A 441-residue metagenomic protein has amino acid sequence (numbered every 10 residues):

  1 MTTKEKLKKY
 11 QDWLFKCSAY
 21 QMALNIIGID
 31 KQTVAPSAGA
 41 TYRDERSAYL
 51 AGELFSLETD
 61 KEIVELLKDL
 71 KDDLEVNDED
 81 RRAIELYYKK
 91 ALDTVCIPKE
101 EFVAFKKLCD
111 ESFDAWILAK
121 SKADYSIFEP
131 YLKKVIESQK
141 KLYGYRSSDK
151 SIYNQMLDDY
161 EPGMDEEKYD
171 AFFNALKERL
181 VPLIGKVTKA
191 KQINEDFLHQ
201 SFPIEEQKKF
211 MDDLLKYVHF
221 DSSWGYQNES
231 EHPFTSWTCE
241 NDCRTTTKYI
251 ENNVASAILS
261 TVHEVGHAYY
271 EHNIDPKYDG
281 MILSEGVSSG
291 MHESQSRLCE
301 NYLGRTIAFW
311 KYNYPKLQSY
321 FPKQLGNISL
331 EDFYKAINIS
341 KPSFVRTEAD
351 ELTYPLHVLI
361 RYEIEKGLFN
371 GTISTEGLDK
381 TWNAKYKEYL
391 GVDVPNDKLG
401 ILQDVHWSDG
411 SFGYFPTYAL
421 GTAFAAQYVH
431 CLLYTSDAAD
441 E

Functional and structural regions predicted by a protein language model:
T2-P162: A well-structured
K107-V254: Contiguous, non-catalytic segments that form substrate-binding/exosite surfaces or channel walls
L259-H272, S296-R297: Active-site recognition of the HExxH zinc-binding catalytic motif
E271-S294: Post-HEXXH active-site segment of zinc metalloproteases
G286-K323: Post-HExxH zinc-binding segment in Zn-dependent metallohydrolases
W310-D409: Long, amphipathic alpha-helical stalk/connector segments used for oligomerization, subunit docking, or mechanical
G410-Q427: C-terminal substrate/ligand-recognition segments
Y434-E441: Conserved small/polar residues in nucleotide/adenosyl-binding loops
